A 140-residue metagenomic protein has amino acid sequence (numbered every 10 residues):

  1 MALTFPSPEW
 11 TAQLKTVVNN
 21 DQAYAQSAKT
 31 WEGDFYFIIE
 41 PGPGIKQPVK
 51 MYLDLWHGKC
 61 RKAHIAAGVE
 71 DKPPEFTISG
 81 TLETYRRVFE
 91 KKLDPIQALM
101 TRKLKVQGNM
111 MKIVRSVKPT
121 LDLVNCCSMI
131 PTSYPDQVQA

Functional and structural regions predicted by a protein language model:
M1-A140: Feature captures hydrophobic
